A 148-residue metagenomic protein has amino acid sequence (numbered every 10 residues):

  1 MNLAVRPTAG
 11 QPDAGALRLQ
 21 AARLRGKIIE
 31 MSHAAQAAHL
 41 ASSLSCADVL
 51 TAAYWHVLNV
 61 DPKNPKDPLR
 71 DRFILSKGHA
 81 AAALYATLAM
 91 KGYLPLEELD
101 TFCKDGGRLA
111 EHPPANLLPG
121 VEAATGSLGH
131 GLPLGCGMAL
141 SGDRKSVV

Functional and structural regions predicted by a protein language model:
M1, K145-V148: Short intrinsically disordered, low-complexity coil segments enriched in acidic
M1-L24: N-terminal hydrophobic or amphipathic helices/low-complexity stretches enriched in small/hydrophobic/Pro/Gly
Q11, M31, S43-S146: Cofactor-binding active-site loop characterized by glycine-rich and histidine/acidic residues
G15-L19, A37, T125: Alpha-helix capping and helix-loop boundary segments enriched in small/acidic/polar residues
A16, R23, K27, A83 (+1 more regions): Exposed alpha-helical structural elements
Q20-R23, A41, S45: N-terminal glycine-rich anion-binding loops that anchor highly charged ligand groups
A21-A37: N-terminal capping segment at the start of a domain
